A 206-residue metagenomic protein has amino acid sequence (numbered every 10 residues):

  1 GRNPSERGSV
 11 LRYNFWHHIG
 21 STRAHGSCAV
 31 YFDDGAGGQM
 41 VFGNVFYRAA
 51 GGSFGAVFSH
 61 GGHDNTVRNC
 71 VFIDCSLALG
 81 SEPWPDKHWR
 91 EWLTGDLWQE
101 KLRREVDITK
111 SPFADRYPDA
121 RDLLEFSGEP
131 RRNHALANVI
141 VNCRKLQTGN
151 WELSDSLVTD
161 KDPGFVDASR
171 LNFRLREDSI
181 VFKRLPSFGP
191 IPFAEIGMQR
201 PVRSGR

Functional and structural regions predicted by a protein language model:
G1-N172, V202: Glycine- and acidic/polar-rich repeat regions and solenoidal domains
L157-R206: C-terminal accessory segments
